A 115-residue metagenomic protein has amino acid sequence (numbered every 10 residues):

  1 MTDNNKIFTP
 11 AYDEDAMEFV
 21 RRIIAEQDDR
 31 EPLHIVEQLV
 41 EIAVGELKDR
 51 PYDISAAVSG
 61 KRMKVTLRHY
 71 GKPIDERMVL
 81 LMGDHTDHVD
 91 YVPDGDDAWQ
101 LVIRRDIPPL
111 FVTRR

Functional and structural regions predicted by a protein language model:
D3-Q27: Helix-loop-beta hinge of the Bergerat
Q27-Y52, H85: Conserved ATP-binding N-box helix of the HATPase_c
D53-K61: Short beta-strand/loop element within the Bergerat-fold HATPase_c
G60, G95-D97, I107: A short coil/beta-turn micro-motif at the C-terminal edge of the histidine kinase catalytic ATP-binding domain
R62-R68, V102: Short, highly conserved beta-strand within the GHKL-type HATPase_c fold
R68-P73, I107: Glycine-rich acidic phosphate-binding loop
P73-Q100: ATP phosphate-binding glycine-rich loop and adjacent ATP-lid/helix-beta elements within ATP-binding kinase/ATPase
P109-R115: C-terminal end segment of the histidine kinase catalytic
